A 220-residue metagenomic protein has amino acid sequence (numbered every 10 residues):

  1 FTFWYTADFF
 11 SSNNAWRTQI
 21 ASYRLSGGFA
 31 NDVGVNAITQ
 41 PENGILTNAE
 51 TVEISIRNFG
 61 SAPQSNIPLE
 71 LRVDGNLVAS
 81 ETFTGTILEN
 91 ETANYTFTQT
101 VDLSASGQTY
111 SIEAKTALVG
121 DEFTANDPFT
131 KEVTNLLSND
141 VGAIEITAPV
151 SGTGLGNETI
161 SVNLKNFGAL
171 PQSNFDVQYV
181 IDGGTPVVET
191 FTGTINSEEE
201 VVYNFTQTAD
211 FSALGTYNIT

Functional and structural regions predicted by a protein language model:
F1-G28: Beta-propeller fold recognition
G28-T220: Extracellular/luminal regions of secreted and cell-surface proteins that mediate adhesion/ECM remodeling
